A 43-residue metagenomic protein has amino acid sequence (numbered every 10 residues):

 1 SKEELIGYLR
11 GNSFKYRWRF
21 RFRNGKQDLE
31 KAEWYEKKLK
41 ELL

Functional and structural regions predicted by a protein language model:
S1-L43: Intrinsically disordered, low-complexity regulatory regions that flank transcription factor DNA-binding cores
